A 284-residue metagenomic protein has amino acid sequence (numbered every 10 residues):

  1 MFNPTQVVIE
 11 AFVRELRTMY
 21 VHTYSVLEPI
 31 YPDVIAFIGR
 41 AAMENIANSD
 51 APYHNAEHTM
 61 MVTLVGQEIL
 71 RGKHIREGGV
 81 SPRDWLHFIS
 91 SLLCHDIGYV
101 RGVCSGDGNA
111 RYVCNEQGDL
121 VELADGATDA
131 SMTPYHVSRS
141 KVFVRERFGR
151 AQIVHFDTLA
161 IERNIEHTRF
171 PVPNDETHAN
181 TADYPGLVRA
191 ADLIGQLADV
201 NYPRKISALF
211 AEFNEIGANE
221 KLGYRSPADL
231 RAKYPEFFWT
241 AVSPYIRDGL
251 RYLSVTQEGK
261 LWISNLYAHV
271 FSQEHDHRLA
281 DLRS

Functional and structural regions predicted by a protein language model:
M1-A41, N45-D50: Boundary/activation segment at the start of structured domains
M1-V21, E68-R83, C94, G98-S105 (+2 more regions): Divalent metal-dependent phosphate-bond-processing catalytic cores, especially two-metal-ion Mg2+/Mn2+ enzymes that act
F37-L64, E122-A130: Active-site flanking loop/helix segments enriched in acidic
N48-H87: Alpha-helical phosphate/pyrophosphate-handling elements in metalloenzyme active cores
V62-I69, T133-R150: An active-site-proximal "capping" alpha-helix that borders the catalytic cofactor pocket
F88-L93: Short alpha-helical catalytic segment bearing the HExxH-like zincin motif of zinc-dependent metalloproteases
V103-A127: Post-HEXXH active-site segment of zinc metalloproteases
